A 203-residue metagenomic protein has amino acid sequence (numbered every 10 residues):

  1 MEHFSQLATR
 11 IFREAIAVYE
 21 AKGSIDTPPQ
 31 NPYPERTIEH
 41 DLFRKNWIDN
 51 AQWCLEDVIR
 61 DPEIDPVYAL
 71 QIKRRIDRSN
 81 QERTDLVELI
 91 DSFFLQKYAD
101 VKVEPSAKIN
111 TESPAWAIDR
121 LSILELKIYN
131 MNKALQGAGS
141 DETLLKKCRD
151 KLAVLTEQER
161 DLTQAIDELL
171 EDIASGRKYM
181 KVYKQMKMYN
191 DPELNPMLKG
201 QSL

Functional and structural regions predicted by a protein language model:
M1-L203: Anionic, Ser/Thr-rich low-complexity intrinsically disordered regions
